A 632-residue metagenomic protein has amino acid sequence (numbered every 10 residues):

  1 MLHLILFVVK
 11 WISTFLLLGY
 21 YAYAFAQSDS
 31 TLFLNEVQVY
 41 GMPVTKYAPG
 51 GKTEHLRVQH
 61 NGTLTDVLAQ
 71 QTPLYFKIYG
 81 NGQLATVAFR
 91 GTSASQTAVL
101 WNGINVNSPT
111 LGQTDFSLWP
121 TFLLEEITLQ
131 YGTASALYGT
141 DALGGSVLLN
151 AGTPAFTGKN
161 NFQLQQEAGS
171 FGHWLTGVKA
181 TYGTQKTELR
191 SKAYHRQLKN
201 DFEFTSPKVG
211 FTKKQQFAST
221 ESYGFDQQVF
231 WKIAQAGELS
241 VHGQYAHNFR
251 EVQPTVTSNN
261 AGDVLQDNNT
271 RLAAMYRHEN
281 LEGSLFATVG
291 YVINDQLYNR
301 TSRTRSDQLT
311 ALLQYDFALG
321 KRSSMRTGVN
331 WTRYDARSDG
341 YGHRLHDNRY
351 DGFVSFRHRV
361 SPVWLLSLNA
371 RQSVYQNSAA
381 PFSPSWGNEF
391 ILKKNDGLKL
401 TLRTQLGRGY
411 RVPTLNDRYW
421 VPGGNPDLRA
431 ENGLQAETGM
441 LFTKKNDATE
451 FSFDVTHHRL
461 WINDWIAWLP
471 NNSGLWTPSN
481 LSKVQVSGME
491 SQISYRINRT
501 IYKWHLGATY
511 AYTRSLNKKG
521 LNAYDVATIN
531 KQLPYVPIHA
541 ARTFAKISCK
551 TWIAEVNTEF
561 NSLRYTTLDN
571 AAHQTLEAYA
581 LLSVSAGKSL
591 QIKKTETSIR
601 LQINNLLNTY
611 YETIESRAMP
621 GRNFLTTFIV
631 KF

Functional and structural regions predicted by a protein language model:
T31-L64, T86: N-terminal periplasmic "start-of-domain" segments of outer-membrane beta-barrel proteins
T65-N105: Extracytoplasmic beta-strand/coil segments of soluble accessory domains associated with Gram-negative outer-membrane
I104-G132: Short acidic/polar hinge/loop motifs at secondary-structure boundaries that mediate gating or recognition
T121-Q163: A beta-strand signature from Gram-negative outer-membrane beta-barrel systems, especially the internal plug domain
A136, A151-Y182, Q215-A218: Short strand-turn segments of transmembrane beta-barrel domains in outer membranes, especially the first one or two
T187, A193-Y194, S284-Q296, N395 (+6 more regions): Membrane-embedded beta-barrel scaffold of Gram-negative outer-membrane proteins
L198-T205, G210-G224, F230-T310, G340: Flexible loop and strand-edge segments within Gram-negative outer membrane beta-barrel domains
P362-L366, H458-W461, N480-L568, E596 (+1 more regions): Gram-negative outer-membrane beta-barrel transporters
